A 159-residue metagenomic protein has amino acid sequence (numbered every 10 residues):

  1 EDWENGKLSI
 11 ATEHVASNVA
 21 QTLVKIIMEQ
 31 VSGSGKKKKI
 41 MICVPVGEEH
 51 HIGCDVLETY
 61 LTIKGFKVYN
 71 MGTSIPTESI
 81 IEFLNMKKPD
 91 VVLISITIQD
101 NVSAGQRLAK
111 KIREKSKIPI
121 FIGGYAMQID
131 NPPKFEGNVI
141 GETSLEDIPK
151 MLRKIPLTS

Functional and structural regions predicted by a protein language model:
E1-S32: Long amphipathic alpha-helical segments
K38-M41: Conserved hydrophobic helix-helix packing surfaces used for dimerization/oligomerization
V46, H50-I52, M71-E78: A general structural motif
H50-D55, V102: Short glycine/serine/threonine-rich phosphate/pyrophosphate-binding segments that cradle anionic phosphate groups
D55-V68: Short helix-loop-beta junction
Y60, I75-N131: Cofactor-cradling patches in redox/metallo enzymes
V68-Y69, I120: Hydrophobic anchor at the start of a short beta-strand that flanks the dinucleotide cofactor-binding loop
Y125-S159: Peripheral docking tails and interdomain loops at the edges of cofactor- or intermediate-handling domains
